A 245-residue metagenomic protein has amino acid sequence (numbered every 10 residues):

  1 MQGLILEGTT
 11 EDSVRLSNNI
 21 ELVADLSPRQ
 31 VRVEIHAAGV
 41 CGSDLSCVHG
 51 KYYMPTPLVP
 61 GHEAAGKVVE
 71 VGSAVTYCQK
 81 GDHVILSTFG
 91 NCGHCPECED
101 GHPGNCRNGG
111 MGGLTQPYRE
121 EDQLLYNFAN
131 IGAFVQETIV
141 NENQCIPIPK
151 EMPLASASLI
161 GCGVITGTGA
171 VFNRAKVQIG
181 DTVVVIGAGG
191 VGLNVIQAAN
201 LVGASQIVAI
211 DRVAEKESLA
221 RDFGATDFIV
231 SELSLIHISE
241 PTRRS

Functional and structural regions predicted by a protein language model:
M1, R29, D82, G180-D181 (+1 more regions): Nucleotide donor/acceptor-binding cores
L22-V23, P55-G61, L125-N130, Q136-E137: Short Gly/Pro-enriched turn/cap motifs at secondary-structure boundaries
V23-A38, V48-E99, G104, P149-E151: Glycine-rich beta-strand-centered segment in the early N-terminal region that forms part of a ligand/cofactor-binding
S43-L45: Cytochrome P450 core scaffold surrounding the K-helix E-X-X-R motif and the conserved "meander" helix-loop region
T88-E137, N141-N143: Cysteine-cluster motifs in flexible loop/terminal segments that predominantly coordinate metals
N143-Q144, P149-L233: Mid-domain Rossmann-like dinucleotide-binding core that forms the NAD(H)/NADP(H) cofactor-binding site
I236-S245: Single conserved hydrophobic/aromatic residue that forms the stacking wall/gate of nucleotide- or nucleobase-binding
